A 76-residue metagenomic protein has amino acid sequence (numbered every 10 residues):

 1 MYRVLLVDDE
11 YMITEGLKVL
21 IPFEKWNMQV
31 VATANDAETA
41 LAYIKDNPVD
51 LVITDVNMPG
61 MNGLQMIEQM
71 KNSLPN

Functional and structural regions predicted by a protein language model:
V4, N47-I53: Active-site beta3 strand of CheY-like receiver
L6, T33: Conserved SAM-binding loop
D8, D55: Active-site residues of response regulator receiver
Y11-A32: Two-component/phosphorelay signaling modules centered on CheY-like receiver
D36-T39, N62-Q65: Acidic catalytic/metal-coordinating carboxylates
K45-N47, Q69-N76: Conserved phosphotransfer cores of two-component systems
M58: Receiver (REC) domain active-site loop signature in two-component systems and cognate sites in sensor histidine kinases
